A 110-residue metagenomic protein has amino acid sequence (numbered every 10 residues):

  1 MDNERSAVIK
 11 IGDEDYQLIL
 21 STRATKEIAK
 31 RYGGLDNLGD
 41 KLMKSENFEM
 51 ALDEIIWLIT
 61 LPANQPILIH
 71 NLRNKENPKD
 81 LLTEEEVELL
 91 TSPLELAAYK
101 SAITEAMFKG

Functional and structural regions predicted by a protein language model:
M1-I11, K30, D36-M50, I67 (+1 more regions): Charged interaction scaffolds used for protein-protein
D13-D15: Glycine-centered positions within short beta-strands or beta-hairpins
L18: Active-site-adjacent beta-strand anchor residues
S21: Residue-level signal for threonine
D53-Q65, E105: Short, hydrophobic/amphipathic alpha-helical patches that form generic packing surfaces within helical domains
